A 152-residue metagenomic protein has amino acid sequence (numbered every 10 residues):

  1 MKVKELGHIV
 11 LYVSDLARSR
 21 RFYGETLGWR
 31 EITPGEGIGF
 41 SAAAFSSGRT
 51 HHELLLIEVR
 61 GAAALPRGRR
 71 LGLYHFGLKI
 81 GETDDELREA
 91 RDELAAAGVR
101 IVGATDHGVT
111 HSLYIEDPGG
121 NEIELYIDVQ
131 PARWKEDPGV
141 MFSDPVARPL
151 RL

Functional and structural regions predicted by a protein language model:
M1-A17, F76, A132-L152: N-terminal beta-strand motif that seeds the catalytic metal site of vicinal oxygen chelate
K4, F40, G108-T110: Loop/turn position at the start of each blade in beta-propeller repeats
E5-S14, L65-E93, H111-E116: Vicinal oxygen chelate
G7-V10, L55, G77, T105 (+1 more regions): Residues embedded in well-ordered beta-strands within globular domains across many folds
Y12-L54, E58: Core segments of cupin and vicinal oxygen chelate
R18, F22-E25, I32-P34, L56 (+4 more regions): Catalytic cores of nucleotide-enabled group-transfer and carboxylate-activating enzymes in metabolic and assembly-line
R91-L152: Vicinal oxygen chelate
